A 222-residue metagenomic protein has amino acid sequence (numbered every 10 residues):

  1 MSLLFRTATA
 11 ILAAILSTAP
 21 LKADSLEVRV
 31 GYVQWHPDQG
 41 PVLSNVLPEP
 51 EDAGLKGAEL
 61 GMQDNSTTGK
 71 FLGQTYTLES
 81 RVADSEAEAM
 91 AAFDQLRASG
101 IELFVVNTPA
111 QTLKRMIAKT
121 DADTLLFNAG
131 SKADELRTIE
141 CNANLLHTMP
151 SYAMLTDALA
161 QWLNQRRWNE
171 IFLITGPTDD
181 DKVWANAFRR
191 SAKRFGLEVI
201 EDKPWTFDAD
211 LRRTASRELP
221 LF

Functional and structural regions predicted by a protein language model:
M1-A8: Bacterial N-terminal signal peptides that target proteins for export
A8-T18: Bacterial N-terminal signal peptides
A19-A23: Sec/Tat signal peptide C-region and signal peptidase I cleavage site
D24-A53, M62, T108, I171-I174: Short beta-strand segments enriched in small/hydrophobic residues
P41, P48-S80, G196: Signal peptide-proximal N-terminal region of secreted/periplasmic/extracellular or secretory-lumen proteins
T67-S85, C141-N144, K193-R212: Short beta-strand elements in bilobed, periplasmic/extracellular small-molecule ligand-binding domains
A83-E102, Q161-W162, R212-F222: Short, well-structured alpha-helical segments in soluble
I101-P204: Extracytoplasmic ligand/sensor domains, especially the bilobed periplasmic-binding protein
